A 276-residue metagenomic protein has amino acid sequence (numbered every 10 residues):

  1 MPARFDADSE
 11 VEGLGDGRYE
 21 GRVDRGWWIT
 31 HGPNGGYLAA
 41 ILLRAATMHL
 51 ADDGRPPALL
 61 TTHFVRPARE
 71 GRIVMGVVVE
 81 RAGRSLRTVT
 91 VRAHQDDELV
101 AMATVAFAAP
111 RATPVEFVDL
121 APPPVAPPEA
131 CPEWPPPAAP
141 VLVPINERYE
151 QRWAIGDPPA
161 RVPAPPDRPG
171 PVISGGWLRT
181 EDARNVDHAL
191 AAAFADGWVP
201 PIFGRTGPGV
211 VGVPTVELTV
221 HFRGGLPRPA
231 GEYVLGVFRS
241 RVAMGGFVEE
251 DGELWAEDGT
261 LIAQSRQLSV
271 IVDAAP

Functional and structural regions predicted by a protein language model:
M1-P276: Terminal targeting signals and extreme-terminal segments of soluble enzymes
